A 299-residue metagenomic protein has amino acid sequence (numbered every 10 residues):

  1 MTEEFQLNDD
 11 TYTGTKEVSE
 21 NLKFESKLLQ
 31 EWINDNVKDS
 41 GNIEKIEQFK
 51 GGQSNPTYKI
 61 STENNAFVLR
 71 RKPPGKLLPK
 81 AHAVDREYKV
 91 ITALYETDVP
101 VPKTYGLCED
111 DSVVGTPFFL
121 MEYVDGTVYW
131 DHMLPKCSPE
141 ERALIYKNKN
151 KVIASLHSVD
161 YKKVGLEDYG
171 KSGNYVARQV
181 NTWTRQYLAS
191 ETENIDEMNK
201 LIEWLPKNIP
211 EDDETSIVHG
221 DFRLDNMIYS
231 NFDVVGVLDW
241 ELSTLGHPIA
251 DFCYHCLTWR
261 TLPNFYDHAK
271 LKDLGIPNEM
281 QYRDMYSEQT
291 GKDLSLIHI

Functional and structural regions predicted by a protein language model:
T2-D39: Juxta-kinase regulatory segment immediately upstream of eukaryotic protein kinase catalytic domains
S40, N65, D233-V234: Short acidic/polar mixed-charge low-complexity motifs
I43-W204, N208-S216: ATP-binding pocket architecture of kinase catalytic cores
I217-H219, L224: Catalytic-loop of the protein kinase fold
L238-S243: Activation of the activation-loop gatekeeper triad in protein kinase-fold domains
A250-G291: Active-site activation/catalytic loop segments of kinase-like enzymes and analogous catalytic loops in related
I297-I299: Conserved small/polar residues in nucleotide/adenosyl-binding loops
